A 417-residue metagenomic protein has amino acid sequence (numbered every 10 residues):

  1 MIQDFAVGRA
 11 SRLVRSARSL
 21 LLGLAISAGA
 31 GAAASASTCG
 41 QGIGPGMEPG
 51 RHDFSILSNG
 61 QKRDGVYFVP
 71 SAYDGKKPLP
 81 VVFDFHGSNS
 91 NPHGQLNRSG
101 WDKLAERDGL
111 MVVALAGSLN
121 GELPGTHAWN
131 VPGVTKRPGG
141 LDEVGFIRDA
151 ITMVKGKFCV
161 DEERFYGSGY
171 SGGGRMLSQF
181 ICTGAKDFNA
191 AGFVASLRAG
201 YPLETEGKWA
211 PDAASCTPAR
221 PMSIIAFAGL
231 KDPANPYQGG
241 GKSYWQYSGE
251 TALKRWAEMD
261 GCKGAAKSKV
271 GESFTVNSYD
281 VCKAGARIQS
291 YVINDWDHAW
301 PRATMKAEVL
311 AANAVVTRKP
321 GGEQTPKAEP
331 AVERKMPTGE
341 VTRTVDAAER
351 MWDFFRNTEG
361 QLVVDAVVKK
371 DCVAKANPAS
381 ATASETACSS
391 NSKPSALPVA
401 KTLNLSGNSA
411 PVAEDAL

Functional and structural regions predicted by a protein language model:
M1-R15: N-terminal secretory signal peptides that target proteins for export/translocation
A17-G29: Bacterial N-terminal signal peptides
A34-V81, R107, G139, Y170-G192 (+6 more regions): A domain-start/cap signature at the N-terminus of enzymes
P49-Y166, Y170, R175, Q179 (+4 more regions): Serine-hydrolase catalytic machinery in alpha/beta-hydrolase-like enzymes
H86-N89, K155, Y170, L177 (+6 more regions): Cell-envelope and extracellular/periplasmic
P132-P138, A234-W245, E333-T342: Active-site rim elements
N189-F274, S278-A284, V292-D295: The feature captures the conserved acid-bearing segment of alpha/beta-hydrolase catalytic domains
K283-P330, R334: Mobile gating loops/cap/lid regions near enzyme active sites that modulate substrate access
